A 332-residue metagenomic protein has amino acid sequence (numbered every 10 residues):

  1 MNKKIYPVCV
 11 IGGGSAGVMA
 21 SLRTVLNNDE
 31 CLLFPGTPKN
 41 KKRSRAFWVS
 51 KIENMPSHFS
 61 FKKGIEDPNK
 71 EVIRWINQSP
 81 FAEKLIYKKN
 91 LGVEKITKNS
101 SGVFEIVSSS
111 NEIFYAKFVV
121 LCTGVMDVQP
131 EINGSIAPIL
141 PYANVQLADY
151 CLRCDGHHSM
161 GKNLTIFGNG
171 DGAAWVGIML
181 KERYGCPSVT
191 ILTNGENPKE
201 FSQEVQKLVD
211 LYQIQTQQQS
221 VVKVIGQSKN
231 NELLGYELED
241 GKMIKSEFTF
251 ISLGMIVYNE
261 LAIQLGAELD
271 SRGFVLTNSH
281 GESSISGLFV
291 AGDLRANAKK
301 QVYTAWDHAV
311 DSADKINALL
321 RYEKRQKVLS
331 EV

Functional and structural regions predicted by a protein language model:
N2-I11, L26, E83-K162, V275-S279 (+1 more regions): FAD-binding core/adjacent interface of flavoenzyme oxidoreductases
Y6-K70, A174-K199: Beta1-alpha1 glycine-rich phosphate/pyrophosphate-binding loop at the start of Rossmann-like nucleotide-binding domains
I11, V120-C122, I166, L238 (+1 more regions): Redox-cofactor binding/interface segments in oxidoreductases and associated redox assembly factors
G14-A16, D127, D171-G172, R295-A296: Residue-level detector of alpha-helix initiation sites
S21-T24, V176, A291-V332: A conserved FAD-binding loop/helix module that cradles the flavin
K70-S108, I113-A116, G185-F274, R321-V332: A Rossmann-like FAD-binding core segment of flavoenzymes
A137-H158, L253-K299, H308, D314 (+1 more regions): FAD-site-proximal beta/loop scaffold in flavoenzymes
Q146-C154, N163-M179, K199: Active-site glycine-rich loop that binds ribose-phosphate moieties when present
